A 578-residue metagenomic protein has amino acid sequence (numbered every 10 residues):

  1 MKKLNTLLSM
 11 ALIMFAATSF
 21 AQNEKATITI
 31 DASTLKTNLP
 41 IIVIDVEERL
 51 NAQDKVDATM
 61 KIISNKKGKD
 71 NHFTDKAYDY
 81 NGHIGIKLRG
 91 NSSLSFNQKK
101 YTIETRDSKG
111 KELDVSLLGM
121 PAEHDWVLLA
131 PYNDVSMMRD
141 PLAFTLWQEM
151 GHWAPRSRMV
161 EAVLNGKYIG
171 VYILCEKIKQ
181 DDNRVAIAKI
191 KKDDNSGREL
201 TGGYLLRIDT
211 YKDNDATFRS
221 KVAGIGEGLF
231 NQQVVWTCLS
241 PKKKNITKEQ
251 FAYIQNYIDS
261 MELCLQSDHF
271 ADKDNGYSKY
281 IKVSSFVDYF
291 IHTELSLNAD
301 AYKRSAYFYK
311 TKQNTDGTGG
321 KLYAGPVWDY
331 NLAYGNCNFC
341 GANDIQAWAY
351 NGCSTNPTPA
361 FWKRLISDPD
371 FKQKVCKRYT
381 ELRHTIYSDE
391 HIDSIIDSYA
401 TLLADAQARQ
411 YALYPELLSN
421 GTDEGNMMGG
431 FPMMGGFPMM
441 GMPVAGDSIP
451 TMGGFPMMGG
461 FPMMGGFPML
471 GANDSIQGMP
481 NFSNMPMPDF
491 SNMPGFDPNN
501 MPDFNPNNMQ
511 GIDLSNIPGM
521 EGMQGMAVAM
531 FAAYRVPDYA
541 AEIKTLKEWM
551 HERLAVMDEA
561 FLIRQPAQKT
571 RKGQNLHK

Functional and structural regions predicted by a protein language model:
M1-N23: Bacterial Sec-dependent N-terminal signal peptides
Q22-N71, D75-K76: N-terminal module-boundary/linker segments of secreted carbohydrate-active enzymes
L39-P40, L50, S92, F96 (+6 more regions): Middle-to-C-terminal accessory/interaction subdomains
K55-V56, N71-T74, L113-L117, R139-D140 (+6 more regions): Short, solvent-exposed loop/turn and secondary-structure capping segments
D75-A130, K248-Q250: Conserved oxyanion/phosphate-binding beta-strand-loop segments in alpha/beta enzyme cores
D107-G110, P121-D125, A130, G151-W153 (+2 more regions): Internal "kinase-insert"/substrate-recognition segments embedded within catalytic cores of ATP-dependent enzymes
Y132-H152: A conserved alpha-helical element in kinase catalytic cores
E149-E161, N298: Short, well-structured beta-strand/strand-turn elements
